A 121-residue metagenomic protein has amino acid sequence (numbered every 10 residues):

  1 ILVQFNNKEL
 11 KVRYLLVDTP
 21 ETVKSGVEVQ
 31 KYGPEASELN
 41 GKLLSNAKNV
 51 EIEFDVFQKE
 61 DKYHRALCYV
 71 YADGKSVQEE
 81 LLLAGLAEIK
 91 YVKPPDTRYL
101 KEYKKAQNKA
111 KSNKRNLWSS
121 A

Functional and structural regions predicted by a protein language model:
I1-A121: Small beta-barrel nucleic-acid-binding modules, primarily SNase/OB-fold domains and secondarily Tudor-like barrels
